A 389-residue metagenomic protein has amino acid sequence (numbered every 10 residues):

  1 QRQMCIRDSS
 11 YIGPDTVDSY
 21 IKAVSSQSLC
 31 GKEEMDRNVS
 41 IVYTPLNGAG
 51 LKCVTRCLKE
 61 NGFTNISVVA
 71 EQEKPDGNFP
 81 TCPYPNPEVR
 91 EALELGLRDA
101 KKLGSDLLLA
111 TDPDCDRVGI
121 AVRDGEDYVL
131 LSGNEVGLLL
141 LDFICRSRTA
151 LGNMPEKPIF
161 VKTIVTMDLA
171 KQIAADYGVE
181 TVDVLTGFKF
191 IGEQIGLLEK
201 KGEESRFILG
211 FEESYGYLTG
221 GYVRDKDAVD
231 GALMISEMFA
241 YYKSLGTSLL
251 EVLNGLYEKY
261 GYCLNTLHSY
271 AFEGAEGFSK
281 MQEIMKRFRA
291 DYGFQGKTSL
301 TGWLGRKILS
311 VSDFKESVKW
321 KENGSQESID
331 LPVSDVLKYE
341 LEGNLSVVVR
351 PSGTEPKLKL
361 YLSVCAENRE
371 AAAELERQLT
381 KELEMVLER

Functional and structural regions predicted by a protein language model:
R2-I6: Short, small-residue-biased leader/transition segments that mark boundaries at the very start of proteins
I12-F63, A70-Q72: Active-site pocket-lining segments that scaffold enzyme catalytic pockets across diverse folds
P45-L51, C115-R117, V165-D168, A275-E276 (+1 more regions): Gly/Ser/Thr-rich loops at beta-strand to alpha-helix junctions that form or flank small-molecule/cofactor-binding
E60-G119: N-terminal small/polar loop signature for handling phosphorylated ligands or for N-terminal nucleophile
T64, D127-C145, D230-M234: Gly/Ser/Thr-rich active-site loops/lids in small-molecule metabolic enzymes that frequently grip phosphoryl groups
K101, S105-L107, D127, S147-R350 (+3 more regions): Phosphate-binding and adjacent anionic-ligand microenvironments
D116-E135, A170-I173: Short Gly/Thr/Asp-enriched flexible loops that form oxyanion-binding sites at enzyme active sites
